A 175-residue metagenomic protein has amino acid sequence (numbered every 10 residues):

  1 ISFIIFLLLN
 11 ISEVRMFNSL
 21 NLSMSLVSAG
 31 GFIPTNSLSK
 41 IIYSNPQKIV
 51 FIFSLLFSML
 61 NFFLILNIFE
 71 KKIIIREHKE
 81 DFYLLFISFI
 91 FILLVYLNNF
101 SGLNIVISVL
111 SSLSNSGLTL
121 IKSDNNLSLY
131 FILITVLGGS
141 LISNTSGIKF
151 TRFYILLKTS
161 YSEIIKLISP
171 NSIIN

Functional and structural regions predicted by a protein language model:
I1-N175: Membrane-proximal intracellular helices of multi-pass ion channels
